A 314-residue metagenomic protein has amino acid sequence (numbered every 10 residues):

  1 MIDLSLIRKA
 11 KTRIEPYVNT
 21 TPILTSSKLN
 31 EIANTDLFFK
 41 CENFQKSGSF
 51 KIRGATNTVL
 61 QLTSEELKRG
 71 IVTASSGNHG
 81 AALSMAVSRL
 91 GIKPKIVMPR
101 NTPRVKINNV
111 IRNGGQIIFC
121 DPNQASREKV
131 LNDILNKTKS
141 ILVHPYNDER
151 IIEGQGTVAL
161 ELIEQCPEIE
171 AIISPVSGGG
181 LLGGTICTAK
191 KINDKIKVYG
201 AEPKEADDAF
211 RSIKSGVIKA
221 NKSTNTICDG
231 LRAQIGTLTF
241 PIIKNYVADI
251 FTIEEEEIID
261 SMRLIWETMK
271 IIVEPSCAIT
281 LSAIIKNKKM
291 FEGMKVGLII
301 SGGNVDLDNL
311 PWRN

Functional and structural regions predicted by a protein language model:
M1-N314: PLP-dependent amino-acid enzyme catalytic core
